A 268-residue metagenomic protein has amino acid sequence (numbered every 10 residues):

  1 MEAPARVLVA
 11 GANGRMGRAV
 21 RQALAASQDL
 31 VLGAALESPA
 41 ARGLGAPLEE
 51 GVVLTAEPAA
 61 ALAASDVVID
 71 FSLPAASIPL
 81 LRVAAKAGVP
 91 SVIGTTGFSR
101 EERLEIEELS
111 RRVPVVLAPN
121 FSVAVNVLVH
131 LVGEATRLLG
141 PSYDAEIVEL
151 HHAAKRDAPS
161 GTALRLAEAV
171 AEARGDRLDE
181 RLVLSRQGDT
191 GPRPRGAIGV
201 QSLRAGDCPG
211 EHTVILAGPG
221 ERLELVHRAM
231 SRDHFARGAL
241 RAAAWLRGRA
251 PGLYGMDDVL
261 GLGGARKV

Functional and structural regions predicted by a protein language model:
A3, L8-L62, P141-V268: C-terminal substrate-binding/catalytic lobe of Rossmann-fold NAD(P)-dependent oxidoreductases
L32, L54, S91-V92, V115-L117: Hydrophobic beta-strand scaffold residues
S65: An anion/phosphate-binding loop that grips the pyrophosphate of nucleotide cofactors and donors
V68-I69: N-terminal Rossmann-like NAD(P) cofactor-binding module of classical short-chain dehydrogenase/reductase
P74-A75, G97-F98, F121, A205: Short glycine-rich anion-binding loops that position phosphate/pyrophosphate groups of nucleotides and phosphorylated
I78-R82, K86-A87, G94-V116, N126 (+1 more regions): Rossmann-fold NAD(P)-binding glycine/threonine-rich loop
P114-V115, P119, A124, L139-E149: Conserved beta-loop-beta element that borders a ligand/cofactor-binding pocket
